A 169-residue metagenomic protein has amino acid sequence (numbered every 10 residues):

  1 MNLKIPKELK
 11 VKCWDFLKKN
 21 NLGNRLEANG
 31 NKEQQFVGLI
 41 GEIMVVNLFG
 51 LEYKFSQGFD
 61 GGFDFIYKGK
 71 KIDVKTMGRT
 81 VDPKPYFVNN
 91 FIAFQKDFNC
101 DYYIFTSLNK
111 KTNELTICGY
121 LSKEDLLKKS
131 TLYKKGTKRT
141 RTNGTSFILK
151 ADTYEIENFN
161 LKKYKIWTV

Functional and structural regions predicted by a protein language model:
M1-K68, K75-V169: Nucleic-acid endonuclease domains
